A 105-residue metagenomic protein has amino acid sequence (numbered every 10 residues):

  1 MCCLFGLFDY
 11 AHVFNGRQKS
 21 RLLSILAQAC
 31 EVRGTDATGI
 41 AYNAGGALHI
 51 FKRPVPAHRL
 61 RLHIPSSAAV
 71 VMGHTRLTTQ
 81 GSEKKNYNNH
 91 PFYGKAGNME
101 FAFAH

Functional and structural regions predicted by a protein language model:
M1-A104: N-terminal glutamine amidotransferase
